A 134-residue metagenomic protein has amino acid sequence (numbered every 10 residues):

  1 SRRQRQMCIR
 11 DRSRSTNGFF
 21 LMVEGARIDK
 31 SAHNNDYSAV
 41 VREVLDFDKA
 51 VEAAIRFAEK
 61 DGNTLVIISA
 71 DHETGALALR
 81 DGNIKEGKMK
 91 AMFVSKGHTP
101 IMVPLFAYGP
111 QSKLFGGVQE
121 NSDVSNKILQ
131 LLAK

Functional and structural regions predicted by a protein language model:
S1-I9: Single conserved hydrophobic/aromatic residue that forms the stacking wall/gate of nucleotide- or nucleobase-binding
R14-F20, K60-L65, I101-M102, K134: Loop/turn elements at helix/coil->beta-strand transitions in domains of secreted/extracellular proteins
T16-I55: Active-site His/acidic residue clusters
F19-E24, D29, L65-S69, A76 (+1 more regions): Structural recognition of the beta-strand scaffold that forms the well-ordered cores of secreted hydrolase catalytic
D29-N34, G75-L79, L114-G116: Extracytoplasmic/secreted cell-surface and envelope-processing proteins
D46-I84: Metal-dependent active-site segment of extracytoplasmic phospho-/sulfohydrolases and closely related
D48-I55, N121-S125, L129: Extracytoplasmic/secreted envelope proteins and their assembly/folding machinery, especially bacterial periplasmic
S95-N121, S125: Substrate-binding rim/cap in mid-to-C-terminal beta-strand-loop elements of soluble/periplasmic
